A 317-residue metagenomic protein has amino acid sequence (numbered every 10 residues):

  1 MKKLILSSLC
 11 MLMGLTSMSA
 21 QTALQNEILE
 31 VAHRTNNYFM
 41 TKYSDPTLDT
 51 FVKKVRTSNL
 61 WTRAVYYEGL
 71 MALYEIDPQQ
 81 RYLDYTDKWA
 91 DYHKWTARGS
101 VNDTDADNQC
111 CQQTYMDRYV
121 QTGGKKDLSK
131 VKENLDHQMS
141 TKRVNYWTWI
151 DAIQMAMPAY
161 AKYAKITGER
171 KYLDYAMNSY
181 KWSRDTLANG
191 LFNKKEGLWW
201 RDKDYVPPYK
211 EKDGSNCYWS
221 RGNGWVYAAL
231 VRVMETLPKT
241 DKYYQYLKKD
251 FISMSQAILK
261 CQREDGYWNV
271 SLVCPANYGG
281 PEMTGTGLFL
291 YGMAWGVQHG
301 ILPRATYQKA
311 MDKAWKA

Functional and structural regions predicted by a protein language model:
M1-A23: Bacterial Sec-dependent N-terminal signal peptides
Q21-K88, Q121-E133, R170-K171, N193-K194: Low-complexity, Ser/Thr/Pro/Gly-enriched N-terminal "stalk/linker" regions
A23, A64-Q79, C110-G124, A156-E169 (+2 more regions): Well-ordered alpha-helical scaffold segments within catalytic/enzyme domains
T35-S58, Y82-D105, L135-D151, D185-G214 (+1 more regions): Glycine- and aromatic-rich loop/turn segments at beta-sheet edges
F39, Y43, L70, Y74-D77 (+10 more regions): Sec/Tat-exported extracytoplasmic proteins
S58-V65, G69, T104-C110, A152-A156 (+3 more regions): Short, conserved alpha-helical segments within structured domains
K94-T96, D105-K162: Extracytoplasmic mature domains of secreted/periplasmic and thylakoid-lumen proteins
I150-D151, A161-L272, G279-L290, L302-A317: Extended ligand-binding clefts on enzyme/binding-domain cores
